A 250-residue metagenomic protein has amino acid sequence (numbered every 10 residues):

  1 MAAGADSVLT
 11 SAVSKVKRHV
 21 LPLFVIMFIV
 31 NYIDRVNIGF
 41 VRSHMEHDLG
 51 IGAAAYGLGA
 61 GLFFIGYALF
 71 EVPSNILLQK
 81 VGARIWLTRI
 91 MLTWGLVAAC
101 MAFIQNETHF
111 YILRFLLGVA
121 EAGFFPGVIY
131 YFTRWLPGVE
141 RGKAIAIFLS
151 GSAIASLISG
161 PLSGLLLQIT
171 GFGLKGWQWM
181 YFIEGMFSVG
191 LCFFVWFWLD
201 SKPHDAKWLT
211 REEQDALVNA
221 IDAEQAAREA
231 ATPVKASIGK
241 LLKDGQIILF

Functional and structural regions predicted by a protein language model:
S14-L23, A236-F250: Juxtamembrane cytosolic amphipathic helices that cap and anchor the N-termini of specific transmembrane helices
H19-A53, L69, S159-S163: Extracytoplasmic
G50, G82, F103-H109, A120 (+1 more regions): Helix-breaking motifs and short loop linkers at transmembrane-helix boundaries and internal kinks in secondary membrane
L69-T108: Conserved MFS/SLC helix-loop-helix module at the cytosolic interface between two early adjacent transmembrane helices
N106-R114, I248-F250: Short hydrophobic/alpha-helical segments at membrane-entry points of transmembrane helices in Major Facilitator
L113-S150: Cytoplasmic helix-loop-helix junction between adjacent transmembrane helices in 12-TM secondary transporters
G142-G171, G185-S188: Glycine-rich segments within core transmembrane alpha-helices of 12-TM secondary carriers
G173-S237: Central mid-sequence intracellular linker of multi-pass
